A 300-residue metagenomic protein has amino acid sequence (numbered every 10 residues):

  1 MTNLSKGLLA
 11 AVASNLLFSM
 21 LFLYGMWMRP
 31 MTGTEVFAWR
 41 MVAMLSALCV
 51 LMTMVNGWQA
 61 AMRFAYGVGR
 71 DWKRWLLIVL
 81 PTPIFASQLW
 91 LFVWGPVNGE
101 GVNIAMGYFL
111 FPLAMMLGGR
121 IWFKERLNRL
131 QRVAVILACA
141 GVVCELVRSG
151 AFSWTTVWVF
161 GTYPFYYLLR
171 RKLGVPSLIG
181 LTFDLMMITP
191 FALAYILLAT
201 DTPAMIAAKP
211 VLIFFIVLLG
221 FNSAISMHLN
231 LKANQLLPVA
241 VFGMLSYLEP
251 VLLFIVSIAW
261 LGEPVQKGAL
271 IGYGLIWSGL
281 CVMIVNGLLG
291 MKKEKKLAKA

Functional and structural regions predicted by a protein language model:
M1-A13, S46-L80, R129, M186-I216 (+2 more regions): Membrane-interface interhelical linkers
M1-A38, A140-K172, K296-A300: Glycine-/small-residue-enriched transmembrane alpha-helix faces in small-molecule transporters and effluxers
V12-M20, Y24, V79-P96, W158-F165 (+3 more regions): Hydrophobic alpha-helical transmembrane segments of multi-pass membrane transport proteins, especially secondary
P30-E35, W90-G107, H228-L245, P264: Structural motif at transmembrane-helix junctions in multi-pass transporters
M41, S149, Y247-A300: C-terminal-most transmembrane helix of multi-pass membrane proteins
A105-L110, S177-M187, A224-A259: Helix-helix packing/entry segments at the starts of transmembrane helices
L110-L130, V251-L270: C-terminal transmembrane-helix exit sites in multi-pass transporters
L127-L146, V159-G161, G268-G287: Hydrophobic transmembrane alpha-helices of multi-pass small-molecule transport proteins
